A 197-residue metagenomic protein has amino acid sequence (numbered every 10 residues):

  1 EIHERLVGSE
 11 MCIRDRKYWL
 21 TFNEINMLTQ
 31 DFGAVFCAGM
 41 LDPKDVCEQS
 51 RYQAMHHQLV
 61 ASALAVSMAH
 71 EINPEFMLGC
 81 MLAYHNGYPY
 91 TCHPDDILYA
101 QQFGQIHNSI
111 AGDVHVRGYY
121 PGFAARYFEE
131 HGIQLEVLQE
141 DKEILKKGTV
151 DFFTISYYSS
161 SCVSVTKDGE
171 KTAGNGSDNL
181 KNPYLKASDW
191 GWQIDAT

Functional and structural regions predicted by a protein language model:
E1-G8, I13: Single conserved hydrophobic/aromatic residue that forms the stacking wall/gate of nucleotide- or nucleobase-binding
E10-K44, M77-H85: Active-site groove signature of glycoside hydrolases
D15, M40-F76: Active-site neighborhood of glycoside hydrolase catalytic domains
W19, S62, F153: Conserved, mostly hydrophobic/aromatic
N23, T29, V66-A69, N73 (+2 more regions): A generic secondary-structure signal for well-formed alpha-helical elements
Q30-V35, P89-D95, Y99, V165-D168: Short aromatic-enriched loop/helix-cap "lid" or pocket-rim segments at secondary-structure transitions that line
A34-M40, D45-E48, L59, F123-T197: Glycoside hydrolase catalytic-domain groove-lining segments
H56-L59, M68, C80-E140, I144 (+2 more regions): Glycan-recognition surfaces
